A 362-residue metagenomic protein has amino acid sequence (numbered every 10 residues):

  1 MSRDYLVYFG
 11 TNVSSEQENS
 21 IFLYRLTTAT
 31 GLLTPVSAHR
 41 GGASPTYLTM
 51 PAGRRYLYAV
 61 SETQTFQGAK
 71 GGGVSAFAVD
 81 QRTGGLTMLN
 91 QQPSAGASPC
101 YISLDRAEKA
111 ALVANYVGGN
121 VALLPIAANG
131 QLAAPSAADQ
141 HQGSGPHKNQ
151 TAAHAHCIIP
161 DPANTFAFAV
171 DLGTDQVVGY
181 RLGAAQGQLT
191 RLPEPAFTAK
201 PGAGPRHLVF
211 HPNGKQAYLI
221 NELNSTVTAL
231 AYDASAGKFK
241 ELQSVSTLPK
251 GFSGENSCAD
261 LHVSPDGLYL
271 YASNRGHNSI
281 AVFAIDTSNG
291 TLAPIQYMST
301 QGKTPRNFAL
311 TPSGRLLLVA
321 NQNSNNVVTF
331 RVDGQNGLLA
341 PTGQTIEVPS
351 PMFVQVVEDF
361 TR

Functional and structural regions predicted by a protein language model:
V13-E16, E62-G68, V117-N120, T174-Q176 (+4 more regions): Short glycine/acidic-enriched loop and turn motifs that connect beta-strands
Y24-G31, F77-G84, L123-A133, Y180-L189 (+3 more regions): Short loop/turn segments immediately following beta-strands, especially the blade-tip and inter-blade linker loops
T34-R40, T87-P93, A137, G143-K148 (+4 more regions): A short beta-strand motif characteristic of beta-propeller blades
G42-G53, A95-E108, Q142-N164, A199-K215 (+3 more regions): Beta-rich, blade/repeat-based domains predominating in secreted/periplasmic proteins but also intracellular
G85-C157: Asp-box/WD-like beta-propeller blade repeats and closely related beta-sheet repeat scaffolds
N256-Q322: Loop/turn-rich, solvent-exposed surfaces of beta-rich toroidal or solenoidal domains
Q322-V328, D333, A340-R362: Blade-level signature of beta-propeller repeat domains, shared across WD40, Kelch, NHL, RCC1 and BNR/Asp-box propellers
